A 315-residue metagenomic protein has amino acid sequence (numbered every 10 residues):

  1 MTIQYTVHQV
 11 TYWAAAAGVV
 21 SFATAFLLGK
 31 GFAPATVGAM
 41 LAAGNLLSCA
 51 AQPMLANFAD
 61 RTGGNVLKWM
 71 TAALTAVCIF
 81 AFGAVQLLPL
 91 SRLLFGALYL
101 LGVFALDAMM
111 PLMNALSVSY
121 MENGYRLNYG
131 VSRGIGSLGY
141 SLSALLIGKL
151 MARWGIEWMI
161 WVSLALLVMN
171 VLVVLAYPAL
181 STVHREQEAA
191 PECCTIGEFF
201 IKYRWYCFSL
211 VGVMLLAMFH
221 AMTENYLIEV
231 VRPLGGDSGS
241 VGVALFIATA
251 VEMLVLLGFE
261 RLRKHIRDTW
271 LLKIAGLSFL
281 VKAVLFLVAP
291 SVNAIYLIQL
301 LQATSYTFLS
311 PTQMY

Functional and structural regions predicted by a protein language model:
M1-N45, R204-A244, S310: Helix-loop boundary and gating motifs at the non-cytosolic
T2, A84-Y99, L287-Q299: Helix-loop junctions at membrane interfaces in 12-TM secondary transporters
A23, L106-E122, F308-Y315: Intracellular juxtamembrane helix-capping segments at the cytosolic ends of symmetry-related transmembrane helices
A33-A43, L127-I135, E157-W161, R232-A250 (+1 more regions): Loop-to-transmembrane helix entry
A50-G64, M151-A152, L254-D268: Helix-to-loop junctions at the C-terminal end of transmembrane segments in multipass secondary transporters
K68-G83, L164, W270-L285: Structural signature of the two symmetry-related core transmembrane helices
M159-A176: Symmetry-related core transmembrane helices of the 12-TM Major Facilitator Superfamily/SLC fold
Y177-V211, P233: Juxtamembrane intracellular "pre-TM" segments in multi-pass secondary transporters
